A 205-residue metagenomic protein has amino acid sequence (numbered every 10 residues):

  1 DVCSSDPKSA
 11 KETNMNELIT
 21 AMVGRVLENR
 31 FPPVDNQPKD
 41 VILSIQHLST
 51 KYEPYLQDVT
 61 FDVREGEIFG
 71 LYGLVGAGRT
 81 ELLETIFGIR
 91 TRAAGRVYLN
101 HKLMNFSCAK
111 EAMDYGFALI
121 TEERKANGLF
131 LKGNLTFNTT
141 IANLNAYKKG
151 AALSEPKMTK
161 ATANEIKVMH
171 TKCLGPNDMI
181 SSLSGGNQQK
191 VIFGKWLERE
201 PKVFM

Functional and structural regions predicted by a protein language model:
D1, S5-M205: Glycine-rich phosphate-binding loops of nucleotide-dependent enzymes
